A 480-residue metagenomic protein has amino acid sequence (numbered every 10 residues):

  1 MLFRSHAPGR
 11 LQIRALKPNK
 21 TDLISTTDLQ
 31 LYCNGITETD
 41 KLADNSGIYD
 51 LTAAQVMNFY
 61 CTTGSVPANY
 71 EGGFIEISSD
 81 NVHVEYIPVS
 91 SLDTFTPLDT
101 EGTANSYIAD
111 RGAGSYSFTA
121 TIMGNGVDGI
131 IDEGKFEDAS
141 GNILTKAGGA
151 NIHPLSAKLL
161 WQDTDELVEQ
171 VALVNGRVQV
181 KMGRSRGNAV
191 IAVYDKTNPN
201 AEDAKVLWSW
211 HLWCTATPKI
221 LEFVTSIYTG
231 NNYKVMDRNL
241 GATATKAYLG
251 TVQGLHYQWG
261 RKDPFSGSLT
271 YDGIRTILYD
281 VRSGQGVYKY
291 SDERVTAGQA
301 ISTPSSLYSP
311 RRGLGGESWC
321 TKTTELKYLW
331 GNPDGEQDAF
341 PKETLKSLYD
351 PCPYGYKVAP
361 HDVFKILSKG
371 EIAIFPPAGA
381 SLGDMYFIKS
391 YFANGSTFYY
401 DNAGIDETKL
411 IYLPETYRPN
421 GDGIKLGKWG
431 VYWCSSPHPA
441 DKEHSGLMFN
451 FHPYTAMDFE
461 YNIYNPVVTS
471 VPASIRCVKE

Functional and structural regions predicted by a protein language model:
M1-L2: Short, small-residue-biased leader/transition segments that mark boundaries at the very start of proteins
H6-Y60, P67, S90-Q179: Surface-exposed binding patches on compact interaction domains or structured appendages
T62-N69, G183-S185: Short, surface-exposed loop/turn segments at beta-strand-coil junctions that are enriched for proline with nearby
N69-N81, R186-T197: A short beta-strand micro-motif common to beta-rich folds, especially ectodomain repeats
S79-Y86, T197-S209: Short, exposed coil/turn segments at beta-strand boundaries within extracellular/luminal domains
T94-L98, G102-L144, A201-L255: GGW-centered surface loops in extracellular recognition modules
I220-K327, D362: A short glycine-rich, aromatic-capped structural motif
A242, G316-E480: C-terminal, surface-exposed recognition/capping segments
